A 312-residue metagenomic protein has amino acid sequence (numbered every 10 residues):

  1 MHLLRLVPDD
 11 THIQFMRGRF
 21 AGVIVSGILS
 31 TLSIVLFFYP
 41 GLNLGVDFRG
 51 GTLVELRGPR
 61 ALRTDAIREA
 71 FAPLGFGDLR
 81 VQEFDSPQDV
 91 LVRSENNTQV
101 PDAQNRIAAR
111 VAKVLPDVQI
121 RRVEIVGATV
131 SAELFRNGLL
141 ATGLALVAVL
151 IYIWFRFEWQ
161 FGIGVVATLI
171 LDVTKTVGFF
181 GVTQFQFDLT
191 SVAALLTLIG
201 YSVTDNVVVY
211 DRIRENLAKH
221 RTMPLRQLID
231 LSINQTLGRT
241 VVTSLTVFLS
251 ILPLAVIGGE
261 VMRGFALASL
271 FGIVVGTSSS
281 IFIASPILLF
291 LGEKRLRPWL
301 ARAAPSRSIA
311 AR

Functional and structural regions predicted by a protein language model:
M1-W154, Q186, I309-R312: Structural signature of multi-pass, alpha-helical inner-membrane proteins
H2-R5, H12-F20, I257-R312: Hydrophobic alpha-helical transmembrane segments of membrane transport and translocation systems, primarily multi-pass
A21, I28, R136, L140 (+9 more regions): Alpha-helical transmembrane segments of multi-pass inner-membrane proteins, especially transporters/permeases
P40-G41, R156-F157, T183-F185, I257-G259 (+1 more regions): Short helix-capping/hinge motifs at transmembrane helix termini and TM-loop junctions
E133, G138, T222-I257, L267 (+3 more regions): Pore- and gate-forming transmembrane helices of large, multi-pass membrane proteins
F135-K175, F179, S244-V256: Internal alpha-helical transmembrane segments of multipass membrane proteins, especially hydrophobic lipid-embedded
F161-R214, K219, F271: Hydrophobic transmembrane alpha-helices and their membrane-interface caps in long multi-pass transport proteins
V192-R212, N234, G238, V242-L249 (+1 more regions): Transmembrane alpha-helix detector for multi-pass membrane proteins
